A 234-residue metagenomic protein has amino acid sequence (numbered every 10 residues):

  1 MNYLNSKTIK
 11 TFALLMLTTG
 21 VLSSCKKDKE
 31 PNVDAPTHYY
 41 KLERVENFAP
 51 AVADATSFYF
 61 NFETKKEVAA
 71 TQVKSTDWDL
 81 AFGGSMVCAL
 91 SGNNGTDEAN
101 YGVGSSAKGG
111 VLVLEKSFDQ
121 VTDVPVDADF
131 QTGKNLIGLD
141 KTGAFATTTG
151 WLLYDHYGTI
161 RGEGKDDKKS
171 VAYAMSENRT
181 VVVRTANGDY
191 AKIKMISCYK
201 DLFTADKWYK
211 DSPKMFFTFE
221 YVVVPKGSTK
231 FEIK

Functional and structural regions predicted by a protein language model:
N2-A13: Bacterial N-terminal signal peptides that target proteins for export
L15-T19: Alpha-helical transmembrane segments
V21-S24: C-terminal motif of bacterial Sec signal peptides marking the signal peptidase cleavage site
K26-K234: Surface-exposed, beta-sheet-biased, low-hydrophobicity segments with strongly acidic/polar composition
